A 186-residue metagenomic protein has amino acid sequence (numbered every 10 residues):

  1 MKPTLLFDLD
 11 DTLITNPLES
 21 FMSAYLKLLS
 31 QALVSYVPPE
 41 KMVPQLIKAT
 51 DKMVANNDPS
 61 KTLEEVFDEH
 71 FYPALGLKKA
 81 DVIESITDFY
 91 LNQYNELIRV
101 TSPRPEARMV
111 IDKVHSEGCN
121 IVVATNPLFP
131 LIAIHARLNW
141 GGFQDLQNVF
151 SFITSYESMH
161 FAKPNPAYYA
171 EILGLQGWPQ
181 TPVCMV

Functional and structural regions predicted by a protein language model:
M1-K48: Active-site neighborhood of HAD-like aspartate-dependent phosphohydrolases
L13-T15, V100-T101, W140-T154, M159 (+2 more regions): A generic "structured core" feature
V34-P39, G142-N148, G177: Short helix-capping segments at alpha-helix termini
P44-N92: A metal-dependent, Asp-based hydrolase signature
K61-E65, K79-S85, L91-V123, P166: Short, acidic loop-to-helix structural element flanking the phosphoryl-transfer center in phosphate-processing enzymes
R108-V122, N126-I153: Substrate-recognition/cap helix-loop segment adjacent to the acidic, metal-dependent catalytic center of Asp-based
H160-V186: Conserved Lys-Pro-Asp/Glu-containing loop-to-beta segment of HAD-superfamily phosphomonoesterases, centered on
